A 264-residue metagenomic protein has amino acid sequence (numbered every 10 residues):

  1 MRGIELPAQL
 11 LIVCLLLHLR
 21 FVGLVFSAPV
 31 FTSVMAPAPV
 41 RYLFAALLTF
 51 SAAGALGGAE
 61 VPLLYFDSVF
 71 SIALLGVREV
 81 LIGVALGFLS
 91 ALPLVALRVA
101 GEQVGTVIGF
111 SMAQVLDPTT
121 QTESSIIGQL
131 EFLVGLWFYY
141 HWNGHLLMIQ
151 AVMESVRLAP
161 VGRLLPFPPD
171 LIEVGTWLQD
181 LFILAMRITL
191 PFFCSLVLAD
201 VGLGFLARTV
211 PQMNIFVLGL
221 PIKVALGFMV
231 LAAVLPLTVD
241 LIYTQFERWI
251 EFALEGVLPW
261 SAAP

Functional and structural regions predicted by a protein language model:
M1-P264: Hydrophobic alpha-helical segments and their helix-loop boundaries in membrane and membrane-proximal proteins
